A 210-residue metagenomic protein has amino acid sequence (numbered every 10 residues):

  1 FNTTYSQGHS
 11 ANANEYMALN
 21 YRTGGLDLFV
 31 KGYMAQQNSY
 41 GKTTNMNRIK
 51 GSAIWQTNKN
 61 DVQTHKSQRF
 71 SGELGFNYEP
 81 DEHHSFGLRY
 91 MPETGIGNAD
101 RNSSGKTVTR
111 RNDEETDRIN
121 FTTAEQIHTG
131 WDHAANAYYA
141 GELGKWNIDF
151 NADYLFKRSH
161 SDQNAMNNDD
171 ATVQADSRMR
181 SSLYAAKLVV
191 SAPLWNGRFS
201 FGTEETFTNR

Functional and structural regions predicted by a protein language model:
F1-N2, I54-N60, E115-T123, N168-Q174: Extracytoplasmic loops and strand-loop junctions of Gram-negative outer membrane beta-barrel proteins
F1-Q7, E15: Transmembrane beta-strand segments that form the barrel wall of outer-membrane beta-barrel proteins
Q7-H9, G25, Q36, L143-K145 (+1 more regions): Residues that cap or initiate secondary-structure elements
S10-K42, I54-D100, H133: Transmembrane beta-barrel wall of Gram-negative outer-membrane proteins
N14, G41-A53, A99-T116, A152 (+1 more regions): Outer-membrane beta-barrel translocator domains and adjoining extracellular loop/strand segments of Gram-negative
S71-E73, N77-G95, T122-R210: Face-selective signature of the C-terminal outer-membrane beta-barrel domain
